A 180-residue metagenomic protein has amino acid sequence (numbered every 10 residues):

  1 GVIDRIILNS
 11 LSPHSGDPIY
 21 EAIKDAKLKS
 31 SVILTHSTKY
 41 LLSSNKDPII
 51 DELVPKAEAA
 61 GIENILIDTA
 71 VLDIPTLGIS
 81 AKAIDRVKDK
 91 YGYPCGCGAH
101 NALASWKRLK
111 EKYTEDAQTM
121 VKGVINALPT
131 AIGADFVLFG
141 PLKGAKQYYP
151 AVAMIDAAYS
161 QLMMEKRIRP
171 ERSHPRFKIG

Functional and structural regions predicted by a protein language model:
G1-I7, E63-L66: Short, surface-exposed connector motifs at secondary-structure boundaries
D4-I6, S10-K29, L34, L41: N-terminal loops that bind phosphate or other acidic moieties and the adjacent beta-alpha structural core
A26-M163: Catalytic alpha/beta core domains of metabolic enzymes, predominantly
L162-I179: Long, charged amphipathic helices and adjacent flexible linkers at domain junctions
